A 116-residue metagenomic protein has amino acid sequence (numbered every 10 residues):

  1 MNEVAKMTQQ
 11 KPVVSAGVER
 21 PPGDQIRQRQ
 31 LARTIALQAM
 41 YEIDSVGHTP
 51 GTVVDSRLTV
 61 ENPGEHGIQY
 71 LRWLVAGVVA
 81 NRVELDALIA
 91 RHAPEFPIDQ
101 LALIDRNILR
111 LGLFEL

Functional and structural regions predicted by a protein language model:
M1-L116: N-terminal interaction/assembly modules
